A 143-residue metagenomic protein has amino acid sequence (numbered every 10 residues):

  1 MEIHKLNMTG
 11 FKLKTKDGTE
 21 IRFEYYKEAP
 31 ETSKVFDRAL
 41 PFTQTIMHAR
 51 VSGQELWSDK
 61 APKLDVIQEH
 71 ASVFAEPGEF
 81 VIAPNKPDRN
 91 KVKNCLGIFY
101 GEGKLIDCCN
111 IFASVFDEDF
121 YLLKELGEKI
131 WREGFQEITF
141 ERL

Functional and structural regions predicted by a protein language model:
I3-N7, T15, E24-L143: Glycine-rich active-site loops that engage anionic ligands at enzyme catalytic sites
D17-T19: Short acidic/polar mixed-charge low-complexity motifs
